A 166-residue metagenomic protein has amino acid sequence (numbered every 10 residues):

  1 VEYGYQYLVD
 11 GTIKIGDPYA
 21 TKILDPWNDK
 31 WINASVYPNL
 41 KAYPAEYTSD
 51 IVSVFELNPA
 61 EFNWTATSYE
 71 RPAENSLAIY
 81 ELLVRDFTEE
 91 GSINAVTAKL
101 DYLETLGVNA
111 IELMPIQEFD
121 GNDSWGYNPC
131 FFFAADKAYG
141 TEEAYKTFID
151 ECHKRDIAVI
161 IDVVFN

Functional and structural regions predicted by a protein language model:
V1-I79: The feature marks proteins involved in alpha-glucan
T67-S68, T97-G107: Short amphipathic alpha-helices and their capping/turn segments at secondary-structure boundaries
R71-S76, E104-L106, H153-K154: Extracellular/periplasmic catalytic domains that process cell-envelope and extracellular macromolecules
A78-L82, I111-L113, V159-I161: Hydrophobic faces of well-ordered beta-strands that scaffold small-molecule active sites in alpha/beta enzyme cores
Y80-N94, N128-E142, A158: The substrate-binding groove and active-site-proximal loops of carbohydrate-active enzymes, especially glycoside
Y102-K146: Aromatic-lined carbohydrate-binding/catalytic grooves of carbohydrate-active enzymes
L103, K146-V164: Conserved beta-strand->loop/alpha-helix structural units within folded catalytic cores of enzymes with alpha/beta
F119, V163-N166: Aromatic-lined carbohydrate-binding surfaces of glycoside hydrolases
